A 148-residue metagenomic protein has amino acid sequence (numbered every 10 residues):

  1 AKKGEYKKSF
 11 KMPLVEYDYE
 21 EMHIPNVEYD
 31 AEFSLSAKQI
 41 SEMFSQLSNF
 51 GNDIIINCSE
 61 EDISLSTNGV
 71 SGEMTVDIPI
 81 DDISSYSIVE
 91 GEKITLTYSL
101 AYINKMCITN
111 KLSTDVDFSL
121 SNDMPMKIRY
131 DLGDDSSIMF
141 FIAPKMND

Functional and structural regions predicted by a protein language model:
A1-D148: Structural preference for solvent-exposed beta-strand-turn elements and adjacent flexible terminal/loop segments within
